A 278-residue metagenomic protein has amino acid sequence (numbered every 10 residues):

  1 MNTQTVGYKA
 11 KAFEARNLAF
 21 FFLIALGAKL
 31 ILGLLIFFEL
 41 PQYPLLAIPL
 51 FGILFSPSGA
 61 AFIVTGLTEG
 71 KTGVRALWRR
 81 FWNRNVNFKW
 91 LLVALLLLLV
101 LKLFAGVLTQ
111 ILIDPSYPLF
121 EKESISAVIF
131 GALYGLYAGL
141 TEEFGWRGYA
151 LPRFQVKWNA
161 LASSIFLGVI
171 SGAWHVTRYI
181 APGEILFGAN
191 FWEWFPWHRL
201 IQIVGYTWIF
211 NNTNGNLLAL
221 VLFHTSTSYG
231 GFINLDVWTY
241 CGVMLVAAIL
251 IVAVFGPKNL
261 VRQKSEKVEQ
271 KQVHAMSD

Functional and structural regions predicted by a protein language model:
N2-G139, F232-D278: Specific transmembrane helices
L26, F55, L95-L96, V128 (+7 more regions): Residue-level signature of the transmembrane alpha-helical core of multi-pass small-molecule transporters
G70-R75, E142-L151, A181, L217-L218 (+1 more regions): Juxtamembrane/interfacial segments flanking transmembrane helices
F104, Y137, A150, Q202-Y206: Hydrophobic/aromatic residues in alpha-helical transmembrane segments
T141-G168, N211-N216: Membrane-interface helix/loop boundary segments of multi-pass membrane proteins
I180-A189: Interfacial helix-loop-helix junctions of multi-pass membrane proteins
G188-I249: Functionally important transmembrane alpha-helices
